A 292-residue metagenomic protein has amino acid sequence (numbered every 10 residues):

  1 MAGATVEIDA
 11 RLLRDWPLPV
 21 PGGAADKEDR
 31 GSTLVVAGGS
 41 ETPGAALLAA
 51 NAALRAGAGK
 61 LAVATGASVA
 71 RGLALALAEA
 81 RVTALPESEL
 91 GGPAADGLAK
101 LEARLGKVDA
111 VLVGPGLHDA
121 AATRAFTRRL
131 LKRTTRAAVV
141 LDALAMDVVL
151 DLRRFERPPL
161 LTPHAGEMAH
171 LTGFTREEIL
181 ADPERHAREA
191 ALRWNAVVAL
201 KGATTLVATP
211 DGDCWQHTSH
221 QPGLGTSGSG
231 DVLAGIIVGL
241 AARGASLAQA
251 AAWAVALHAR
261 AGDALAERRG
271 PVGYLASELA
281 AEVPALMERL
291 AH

Functional and structural regions predicted by a protein language model:
M1-A138, A143, D147-L160, A165 (+1 more regions): Small-residue (G/A/S/T)-rich helix-start motifs and N-terminal tracts that mark the onset
